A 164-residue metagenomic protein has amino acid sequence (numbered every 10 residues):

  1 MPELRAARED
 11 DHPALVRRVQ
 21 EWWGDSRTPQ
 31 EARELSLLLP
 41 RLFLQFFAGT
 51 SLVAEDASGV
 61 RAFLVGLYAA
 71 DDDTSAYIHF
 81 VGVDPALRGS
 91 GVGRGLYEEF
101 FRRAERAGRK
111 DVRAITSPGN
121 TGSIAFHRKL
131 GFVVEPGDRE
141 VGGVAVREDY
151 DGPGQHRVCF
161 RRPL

Functional and structural regions predicted by a protein language model:
M1-D10, V158, L164: Conserved N-terminal entry element of GNAT/NAT acetyltransferase domains
E9-D10, R17-A86, Y97-E99, R103 (+1 more regions): Acetyl-CoA-dependent GNAT
G49, P153-C159: Short hydrophobic/aromatic beta-strand or adjacent loop that forms the aromatic wall/cage of a ligand/substrate-binding
D84-S90, P118-G119: Active-site acidic-Proline motif in GNAT/NAT acetyltransferases
L96, N120-S123: Conserved short alpha-helix immediately C-terminal to the canonical SAM/SAH-binding motif I of Rossmann-like
F100, S123, H127: Aromatic/hydrophobic pocket-lining residues that form π-stacking "cages" and hydrophobic walls in ligand
A104-T116: Conserved GNAT acetyl-CoA-binding A-motif
R113-T116, R128-P153: Conserved catalytic-core motifs of GNAT/GCN5-like acyltransferases
